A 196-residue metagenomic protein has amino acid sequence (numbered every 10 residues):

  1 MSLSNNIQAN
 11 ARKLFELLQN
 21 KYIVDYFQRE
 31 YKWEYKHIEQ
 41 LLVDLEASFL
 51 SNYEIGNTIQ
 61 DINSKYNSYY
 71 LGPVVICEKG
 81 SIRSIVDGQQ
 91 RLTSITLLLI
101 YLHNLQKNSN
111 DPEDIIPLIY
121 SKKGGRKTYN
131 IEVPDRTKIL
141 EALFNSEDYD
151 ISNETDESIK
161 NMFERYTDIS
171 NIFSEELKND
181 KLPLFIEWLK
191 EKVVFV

Functional and structural regions predicted by a protein language model:
M1-V196: Glycine- and hydrophobic-rich flexible loops that cap the catalytic core of alpha/beta enzyme folds
